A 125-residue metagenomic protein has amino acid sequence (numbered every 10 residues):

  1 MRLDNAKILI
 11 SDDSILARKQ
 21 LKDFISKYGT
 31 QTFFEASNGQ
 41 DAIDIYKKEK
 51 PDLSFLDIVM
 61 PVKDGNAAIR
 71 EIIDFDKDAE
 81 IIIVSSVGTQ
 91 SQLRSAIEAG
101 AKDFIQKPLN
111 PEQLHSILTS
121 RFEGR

Functional and structural regions predicted by a protein language model:
I15-F34: Two-component/phosphorelay signaling modules centered on CheY-like receiver
N38-D41, D64-A67: Acidic catalytic/metal-coordinating carboxylates
E49-F55: Active-site beta3 strand of CheY-like receiver
P61-D64, T89: The feature encodes the CheY-like receiver
S91, L109-L118: C-terminal output helix
